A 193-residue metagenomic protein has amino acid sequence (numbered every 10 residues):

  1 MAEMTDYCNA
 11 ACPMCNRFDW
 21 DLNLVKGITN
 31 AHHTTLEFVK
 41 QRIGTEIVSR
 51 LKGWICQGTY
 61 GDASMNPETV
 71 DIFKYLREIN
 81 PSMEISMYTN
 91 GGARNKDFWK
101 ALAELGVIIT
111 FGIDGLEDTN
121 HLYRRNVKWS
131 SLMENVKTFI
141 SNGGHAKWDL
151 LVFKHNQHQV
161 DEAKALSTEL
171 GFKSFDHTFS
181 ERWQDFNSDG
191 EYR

Functional and structural regions predicted by a protein language model:
M1-I108, L122-N126, S130, E134 (+1 more regions): Conserved alpha-helical substructure of the radical SAM core
A10, D118, A146: Glycine-centered loop/turn positions within well-structured domains that cap or flank conserved ligand/cofactor-binding
S49-Q57, I79-S86, A103-I113, W129-R193: Conserved C-terminal portion of the radical SAM core fold that forms the substrate/S-adenosylmethionine-binding
G91, I113-E117: A glycine-centered beta->alpha junction motif in the catalytic cores of kinase/phosphotransferase enzymes
